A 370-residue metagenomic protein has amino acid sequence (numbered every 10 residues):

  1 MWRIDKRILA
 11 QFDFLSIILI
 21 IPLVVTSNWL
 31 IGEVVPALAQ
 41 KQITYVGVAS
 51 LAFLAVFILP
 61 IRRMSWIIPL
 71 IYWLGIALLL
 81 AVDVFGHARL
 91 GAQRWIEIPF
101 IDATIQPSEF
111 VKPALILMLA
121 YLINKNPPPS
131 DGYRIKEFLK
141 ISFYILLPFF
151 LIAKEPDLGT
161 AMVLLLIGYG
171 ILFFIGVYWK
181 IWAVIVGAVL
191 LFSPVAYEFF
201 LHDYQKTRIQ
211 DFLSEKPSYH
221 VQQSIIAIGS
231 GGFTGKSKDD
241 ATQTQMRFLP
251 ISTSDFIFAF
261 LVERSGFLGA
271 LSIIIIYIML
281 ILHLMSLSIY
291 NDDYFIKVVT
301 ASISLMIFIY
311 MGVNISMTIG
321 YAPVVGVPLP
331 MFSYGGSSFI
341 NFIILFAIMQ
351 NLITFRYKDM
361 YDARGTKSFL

Functional and structural regions predicted by a protein language model:
M1-Q11, L15-E155, I315-P330, Y334 (+2 more regions): Membrane-helix boundary/helix-loop-helix interface segments in multi-pass membrane proteins
V34-Q40, L139-I171, H202, V262-G269: Helix-loop-helix junctions and helix-breaking kinks within/between transmembrane helices of multi-pass membrane
T44-V48, R264-I281: Hydrophobic alpha-helical transmembrane segments
S50, M162-L172, V189-L190, I209 (+2 more regions): Hydrophobic transmembrane alpha-helices of multi-pass, membrane-embedded glycosylation machinery
I76, S142-F143, L147, W179-A196: Hydrophobic alpha-helical membrane-interfacial segments at the cytosolic entry of transmembrane helices
G86-R89, Q93-W95, A183-S272, Y294-I296: Hydrophobic, glycine- and aromatic-enriched re-entrant/interface helices and adjoining loop segments
M162, L166-I181, T242-G269, V327-I340: Interfacial segments of multi-pass membrane proteins
S288-G326, F332: Loop-to-helix entry and N-terminal half of a specific, functionally important transmembrane alpha helix in multi-pass
